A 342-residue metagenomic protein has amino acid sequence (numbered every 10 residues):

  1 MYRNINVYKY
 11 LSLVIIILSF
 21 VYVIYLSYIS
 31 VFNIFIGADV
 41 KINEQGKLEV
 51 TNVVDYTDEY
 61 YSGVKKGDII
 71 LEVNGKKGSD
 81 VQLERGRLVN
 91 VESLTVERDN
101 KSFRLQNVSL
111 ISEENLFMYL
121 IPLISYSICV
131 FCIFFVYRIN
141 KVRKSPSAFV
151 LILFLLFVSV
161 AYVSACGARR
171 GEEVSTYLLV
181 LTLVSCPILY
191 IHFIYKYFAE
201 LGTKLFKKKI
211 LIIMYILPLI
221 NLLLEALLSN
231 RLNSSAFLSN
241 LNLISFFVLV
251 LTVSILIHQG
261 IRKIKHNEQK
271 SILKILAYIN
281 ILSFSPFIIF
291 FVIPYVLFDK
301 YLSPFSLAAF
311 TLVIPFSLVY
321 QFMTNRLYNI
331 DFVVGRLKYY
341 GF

Functional and structural regions predicted by a protein language model:
M1-Y10, P146, K209, M323 (+1 more regions): Positive-inside N-terminal membrane-insertion signal
Y2-V14, L18-S30, N43-E44, L83-L116: PDZ-domain C-terminal substructure recognizer with occasional recognition of PDZ-binding tails
S30-E49: Alpha-helical transmembrane signal-anchor/signal-peptide segments
E59-V81: Conserved PDZ fold ligand-binding element
G67-I70, L94, R143, R326: Terminal peptide-recognition signature
N115-V136, K141-V253, Y278-I281, S303-I314: Individual alpha-helical transmembrane segments in multi-pass integral membrane proteins
I133-F135, I191-K196, L249-H266, F290-F291 (+1 more regions): Alpha-helical transmembrane segments in multipass membrane proteins, preferentially the mid-helix core
V160-A161, Q269-F342: Interfacial "cap-and-anchor" motif at the non-cytosolic start of specific transmembrane alpha-helices
